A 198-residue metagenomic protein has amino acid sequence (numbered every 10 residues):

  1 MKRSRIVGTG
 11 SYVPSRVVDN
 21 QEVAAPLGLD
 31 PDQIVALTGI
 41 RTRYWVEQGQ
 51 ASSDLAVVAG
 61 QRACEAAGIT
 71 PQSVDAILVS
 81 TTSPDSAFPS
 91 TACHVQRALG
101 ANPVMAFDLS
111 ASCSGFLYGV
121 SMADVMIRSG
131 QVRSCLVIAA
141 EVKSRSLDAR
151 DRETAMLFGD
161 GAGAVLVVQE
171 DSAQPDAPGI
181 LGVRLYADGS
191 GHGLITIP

Functional and structural regions predicted by a protein language model:
M1-Q48, D151-P198: Condensing-enzyme catalytic core mediating Claisen C-C bond formation in acyl metabolism
I6-G8, I34, A63, I77 (+5 more regions): Buried hydrophobic positions in well-ordered alpha/beta secondary-structure cores of metabolic enzymes
Q33-D54, T81-C135: Conserved catalytic cysteine-centered active-site region of acyl-thioester-dependent Claisen-condensing enzymes
A59-D75: Phosphate/pyrophosphate-binding loops at sites that engage ATP/ADP/AMP, CoA/4′-phosphopantetheine, polyphosphate
T70, I127-C135, A173-A177: Phosphate-handling active-site elements
D75-T81: Short glycine-rich or small-residue beta-strand-to-loop segments that form or flank ligand, phosphate, metal/Fe-S
S86-F88, G115-Y118, K143-D148, G189-H192: Short, well-ordered, mixed-charge alpha-helical segments that flank or form enzyme active sites
R128-A162: Flexible, glycine-rich active-site loops centered on histidine and acidic residues that chelate a metal or position
